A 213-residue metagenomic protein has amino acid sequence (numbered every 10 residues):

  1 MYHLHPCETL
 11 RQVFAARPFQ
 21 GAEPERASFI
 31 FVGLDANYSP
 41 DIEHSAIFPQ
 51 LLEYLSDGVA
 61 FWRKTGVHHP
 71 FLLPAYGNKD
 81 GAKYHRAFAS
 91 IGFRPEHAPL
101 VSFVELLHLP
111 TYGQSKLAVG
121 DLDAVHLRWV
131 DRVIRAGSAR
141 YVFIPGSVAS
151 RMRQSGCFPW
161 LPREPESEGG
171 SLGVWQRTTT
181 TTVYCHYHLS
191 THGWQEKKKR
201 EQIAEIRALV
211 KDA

Functional and structural regions predicted by a protein language model:
M1-L10, A118-D131, S150-A213: C-terminal capping/extension of enzyme domains
M1-S138, S147: A polyanion-binding, active-site-adjacent surface
F31, F143, V183-C185: Structural motif
I134-V142, D212-A213: Extended, charge-rich low-complexity interaction segments
R140-Y141, P145-R153: Acidic, glycine-rich loop-and-strand cores that form catalytic or ligand-binding grooves in diverse globular domains
